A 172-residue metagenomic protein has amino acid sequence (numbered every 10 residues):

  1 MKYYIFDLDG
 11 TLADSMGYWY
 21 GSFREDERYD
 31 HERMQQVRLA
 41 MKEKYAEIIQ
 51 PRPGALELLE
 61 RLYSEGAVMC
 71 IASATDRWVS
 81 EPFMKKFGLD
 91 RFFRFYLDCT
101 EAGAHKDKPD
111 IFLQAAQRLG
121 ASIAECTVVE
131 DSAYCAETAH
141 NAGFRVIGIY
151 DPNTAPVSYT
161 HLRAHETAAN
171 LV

Functional and structural regions predicted by a protein language model:
M1-E27: Active-site neighborhood of HAD-like aspartate-dependent phosphohydrolases
R24-R28, E32, Q36, F83 (+1 more regions): Helix-loop "lid/cap" segments that line or gate small-molecule binding pockets
R33-M41, Y96: Short, basic/glycine-rich phosphate-binding loops at helix/coil junctions that contact nucleotide phosphates
K44-I71, R77, E81: Short, acidic loop-to-helix structural element flanking the phosphoryl-transfer center in phosphate-processing enzymes
C70, D76-T127, A133, E137 (+1 more regions): Substrate-recognition "cap/lid" segment bordering the active-site pocket of phosphatases
V128-Y159: Acidic, Mg2+-coordinating phosphoryl-transfer loop and its flanking beta/alpha structural elements, shared across
T160-T167: Conserved small/polar residues in nucleotide/adenosyl-binding loops
